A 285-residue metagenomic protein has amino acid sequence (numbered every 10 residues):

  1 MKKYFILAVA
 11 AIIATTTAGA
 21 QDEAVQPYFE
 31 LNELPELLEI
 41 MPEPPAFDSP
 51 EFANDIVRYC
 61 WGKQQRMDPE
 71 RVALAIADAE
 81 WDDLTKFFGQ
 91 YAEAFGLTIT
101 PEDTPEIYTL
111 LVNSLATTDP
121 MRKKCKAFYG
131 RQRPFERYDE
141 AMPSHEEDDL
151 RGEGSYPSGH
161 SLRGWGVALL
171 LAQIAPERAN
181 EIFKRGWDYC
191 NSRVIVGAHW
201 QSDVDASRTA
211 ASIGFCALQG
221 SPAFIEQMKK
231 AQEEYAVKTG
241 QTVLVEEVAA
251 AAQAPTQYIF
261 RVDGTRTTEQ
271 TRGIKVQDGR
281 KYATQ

Functional and structural regions predicted by a protein language model:
Y4-I13: Sec-dependent N-terminal signal peptides
A18-A20: Boundary at the C-terminal end of the N-terminal hydrophobic targeting segment
D22-V196, A217-Q227, E233, V237-K238: Hydrophobic alpha-helical bundle signature of multipass membrane enzymes
G197-A206: Short acidic/histidine-rich active-site segments
S212-G214: Catalytic phosphate/nucleotide-handling subdomain of diverse soluble enzymes
Q241-T265: Residue-level detector of functionally pivotal "anchor" positions at catalytic/ligand-binding pockets or at interdomain
T242-V243, I274-Q285: C-terminal tail/sorting-segment detector
R266-G273: Conserved beta-loop-beta connector loops within the AMP-binding
